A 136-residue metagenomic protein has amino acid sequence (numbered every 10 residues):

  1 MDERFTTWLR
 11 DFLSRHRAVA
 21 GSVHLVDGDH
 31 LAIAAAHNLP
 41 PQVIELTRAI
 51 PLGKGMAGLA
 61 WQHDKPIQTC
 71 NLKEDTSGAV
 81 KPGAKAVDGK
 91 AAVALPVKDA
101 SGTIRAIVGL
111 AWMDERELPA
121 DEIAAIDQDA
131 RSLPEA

Functional and structural regions predicted by a protein language model:
M1-S14, A20, I123, A130: Short amphipathic alpha-helical segments
R10, S22-I44: GAF sensory/regulatory domain recognition with acknowledged cross-activation on helical regulatory dimers
A20, A94, I107: Short hydrophobic/aromatic beta-strand element in the GNAT-like acyltransferase core that lines or flanks the acyl-donor
V26, Q42-D75: Regulatory sensory and allosteric helical modules in signal-transduction proteins and certain transcription factors
H30-A32, K65, T103: Residue-level signal for well-ordered, solvent-exposed loop/turn and beta-edge residues enriched in charged/polar side
P41-V43, C70-A91: Signal-transducing coupling segments at domain and membrane junctions
K90-D99: A short, aliphatic-rich beta-strand micro-motif
A106-A136: Juxtadomain coupling helices with adjacent low-complexity linkers
